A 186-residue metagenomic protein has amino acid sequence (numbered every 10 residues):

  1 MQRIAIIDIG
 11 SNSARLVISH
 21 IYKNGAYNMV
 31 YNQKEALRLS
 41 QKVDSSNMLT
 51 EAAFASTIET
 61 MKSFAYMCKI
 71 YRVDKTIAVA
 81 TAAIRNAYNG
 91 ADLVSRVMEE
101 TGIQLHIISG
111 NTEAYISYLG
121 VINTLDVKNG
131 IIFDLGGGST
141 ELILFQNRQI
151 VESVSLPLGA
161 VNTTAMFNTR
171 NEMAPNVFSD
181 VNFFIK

Functional and structural regions predicted by a protein language model:
M1-I9, V17-I132, I143-K186: Nucleotide/phosphate-binding catalytic cleft detector across ATP-hydrolyzing and phosphate-transferring enzymes
N12-A14, G138: Conserved Rossmann-like nucleotide-cofactor binding loop
L135: Residue immediately N-terminal to the catalytic "proton-acceptor" Asp in the protein kinase catalytic loop
